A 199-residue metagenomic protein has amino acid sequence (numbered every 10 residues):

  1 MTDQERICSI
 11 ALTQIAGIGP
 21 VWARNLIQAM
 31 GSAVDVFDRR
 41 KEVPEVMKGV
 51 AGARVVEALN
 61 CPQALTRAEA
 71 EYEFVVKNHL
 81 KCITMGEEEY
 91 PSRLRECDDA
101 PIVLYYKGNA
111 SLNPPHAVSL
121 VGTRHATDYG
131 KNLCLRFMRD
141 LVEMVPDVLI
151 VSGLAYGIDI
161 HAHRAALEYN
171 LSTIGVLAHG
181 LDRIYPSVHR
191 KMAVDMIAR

Functional and structural regions predicted by a protein language model:
M1-D3, N78, T84-R199: Glycine-biased, small-residue-rich flexible motifs in mid-sequence functional cores and linkers
M1-E88: Short, small/acidic-rich helices and loops at N termini and domain boundaries of DNA replication/processing enzymes
